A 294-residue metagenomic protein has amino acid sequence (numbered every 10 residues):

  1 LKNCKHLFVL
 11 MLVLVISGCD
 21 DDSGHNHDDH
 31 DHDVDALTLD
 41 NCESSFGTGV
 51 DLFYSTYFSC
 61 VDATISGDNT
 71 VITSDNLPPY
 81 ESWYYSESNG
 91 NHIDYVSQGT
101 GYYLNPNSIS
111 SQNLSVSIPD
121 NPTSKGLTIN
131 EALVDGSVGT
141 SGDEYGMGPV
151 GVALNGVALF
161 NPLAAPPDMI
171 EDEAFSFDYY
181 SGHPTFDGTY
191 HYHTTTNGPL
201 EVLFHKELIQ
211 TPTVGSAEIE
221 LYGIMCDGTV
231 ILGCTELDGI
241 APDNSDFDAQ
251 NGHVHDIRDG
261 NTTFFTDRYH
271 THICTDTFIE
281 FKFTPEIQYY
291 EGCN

Functional and structural regions predicted by a protein language model:
L1-F8: Bacterial N-terminal signal peptides that target proteins for export
V15-G18: C-terminal motif of bacterial Sec signal peptides marking the signal peptidase cleavage site
D20-D22: Bacterial signal peptide processing site
G24-E171: Solvent-exposed N-terminal domain segments of exported/luminal and surface proteins
H32-C42, A241-N294: Long, compositionally biased interface segments
I118-N121, N155, F186-L200, T262-I279: Extracellular/lumenal glycan-associated surfaces
K125-G126, G198-L203, I231, T277-F283: Short loop/beta submotifs within extracellular cysteine-rich repeat domains
D168-F177, D187-A241: Short helix-loop boundary/capping segments
